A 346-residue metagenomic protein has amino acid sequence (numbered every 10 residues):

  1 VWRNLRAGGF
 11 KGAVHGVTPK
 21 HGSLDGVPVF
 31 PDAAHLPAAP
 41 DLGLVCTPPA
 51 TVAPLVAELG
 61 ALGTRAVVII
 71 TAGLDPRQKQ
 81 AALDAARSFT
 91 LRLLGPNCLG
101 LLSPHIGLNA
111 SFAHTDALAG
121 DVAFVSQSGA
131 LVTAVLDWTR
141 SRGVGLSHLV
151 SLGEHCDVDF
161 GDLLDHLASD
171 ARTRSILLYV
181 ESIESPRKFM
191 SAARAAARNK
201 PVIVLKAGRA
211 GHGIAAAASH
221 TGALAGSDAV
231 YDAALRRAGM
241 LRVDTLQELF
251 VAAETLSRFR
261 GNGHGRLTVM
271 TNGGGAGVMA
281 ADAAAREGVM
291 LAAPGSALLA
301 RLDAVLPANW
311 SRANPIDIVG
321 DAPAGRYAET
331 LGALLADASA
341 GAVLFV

Functional and structural regions predicted by a protein language model:
V1-V346: Catalytic-core regions of core metabolic enzymes, especially those transforming organic acids/acyl-group intermediates
